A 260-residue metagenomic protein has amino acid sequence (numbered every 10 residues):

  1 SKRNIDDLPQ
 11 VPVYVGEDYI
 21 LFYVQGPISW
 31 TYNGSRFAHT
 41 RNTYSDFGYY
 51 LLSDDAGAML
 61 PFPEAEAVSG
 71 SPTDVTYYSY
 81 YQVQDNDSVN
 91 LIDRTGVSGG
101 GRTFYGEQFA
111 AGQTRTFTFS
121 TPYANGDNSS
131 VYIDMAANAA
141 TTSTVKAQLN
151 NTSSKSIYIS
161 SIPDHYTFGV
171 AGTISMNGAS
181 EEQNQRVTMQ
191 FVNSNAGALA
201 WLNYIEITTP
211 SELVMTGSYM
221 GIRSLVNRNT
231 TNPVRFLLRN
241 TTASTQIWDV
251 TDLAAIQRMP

Functional and structural regions predicted by a protein language model:
S1-P260: Structured catalytic cores of large enzymes
